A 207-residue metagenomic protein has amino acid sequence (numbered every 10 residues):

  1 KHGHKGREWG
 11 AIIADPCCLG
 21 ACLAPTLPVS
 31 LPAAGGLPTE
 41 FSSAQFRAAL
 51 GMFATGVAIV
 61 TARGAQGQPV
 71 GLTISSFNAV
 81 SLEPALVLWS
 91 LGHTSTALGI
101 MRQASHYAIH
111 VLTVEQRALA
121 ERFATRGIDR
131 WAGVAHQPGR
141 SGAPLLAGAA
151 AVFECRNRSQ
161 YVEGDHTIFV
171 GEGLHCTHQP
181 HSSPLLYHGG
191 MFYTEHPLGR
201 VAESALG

Functional and structural regions predicted by a protein language model:
G3-K5: Short hydrophobic alpha-helical segments enriched in small aliphatic residues
D15-G207: Basic, polyanion-binding surface patches
